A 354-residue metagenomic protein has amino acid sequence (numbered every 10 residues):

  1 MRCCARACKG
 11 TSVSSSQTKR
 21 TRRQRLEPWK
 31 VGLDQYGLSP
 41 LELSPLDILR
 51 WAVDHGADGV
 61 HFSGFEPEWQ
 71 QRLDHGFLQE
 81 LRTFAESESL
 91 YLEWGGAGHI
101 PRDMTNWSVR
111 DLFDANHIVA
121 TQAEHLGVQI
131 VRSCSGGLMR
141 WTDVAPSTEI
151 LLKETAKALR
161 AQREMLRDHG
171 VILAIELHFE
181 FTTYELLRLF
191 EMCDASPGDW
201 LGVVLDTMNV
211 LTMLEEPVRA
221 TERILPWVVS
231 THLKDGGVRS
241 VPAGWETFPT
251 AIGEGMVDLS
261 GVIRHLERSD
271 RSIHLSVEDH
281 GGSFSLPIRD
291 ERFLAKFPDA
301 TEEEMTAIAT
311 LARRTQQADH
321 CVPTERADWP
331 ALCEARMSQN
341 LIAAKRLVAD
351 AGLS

Functional and structural regions predicted by a protein language model:
C3-C4, C8-G10, S14-K30, P45-V53 (+2 more regions): Histidine-acidic metal/acid-base catalytic patches
K9, S15-R25, E86-S87, Y91 (+1 more regions): Active-site acidic/histidine proton-transfer and metal-coordination neighborhood in alpha/beta enzyme cores
W29-Q35, V60-F62, L92-G96, V131-S133 (+4 more regions): Hydrophobic faces of well-ordered beta-strands that scaffold small-molecule active sites in alpha/beta enzyme cores
Y36-L38, S63-F65, A97-I100, G136-L138 (+4 more regions): Active-site beta-loop-alpha junctions enriched in small/polar residues
P45-F65, L126-G127: Catalytic domains of carbohydrate-active enzymes, especially glycoside hydrolases
H61-A85, L138-W141: Glycine-rich, proline-tolerant flexible connector loops at the mouths of alpha/beta enzymes
E66-E68, I100-R110, T250-G253: The substrate-binding groove and active-site-proximal loops of carbohydrate-active enzymes, especially glycoside
D74-Q79, V109-N116, T148-A156, E215-R223 (+1 more regions): Charged helix-capping and loop-helix junction motifs
